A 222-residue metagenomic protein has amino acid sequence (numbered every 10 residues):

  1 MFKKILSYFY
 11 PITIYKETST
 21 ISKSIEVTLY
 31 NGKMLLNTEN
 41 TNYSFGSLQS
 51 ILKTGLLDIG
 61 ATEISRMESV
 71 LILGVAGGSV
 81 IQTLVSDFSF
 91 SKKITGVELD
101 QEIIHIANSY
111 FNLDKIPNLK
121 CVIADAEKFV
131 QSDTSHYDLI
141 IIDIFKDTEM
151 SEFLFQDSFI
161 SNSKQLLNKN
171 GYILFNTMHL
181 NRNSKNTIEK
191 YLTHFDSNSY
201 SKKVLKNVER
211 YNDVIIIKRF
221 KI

Functional and structural regions predicted by a protein language model:
M1-F88, I103: Class I S-adenosylmethionine
F2-S7, T18, I106, L119 (+3 more regions): Preference for short coil/turn "hinge" residues that link or interrupt alpha-helices
Y10-I12, T18-I21, N181-I222: Class I S-adenosyl-L-methionine
E17, L35, S44, F129 (+2 more regions): Residues in flexible loops and secondary-structure boundaries
N31, Q101, K146, R219-K221: Non-catalytic surface loops within mature trypsin-like serine protease
L35, Y172, V214-K218: Ordered hydrophobic segments in well-structured contexts
L57-Y172, N183-E189, E209-Y211: The AdoMet/dcAdoMet-binding core of the Class I SAM-like
